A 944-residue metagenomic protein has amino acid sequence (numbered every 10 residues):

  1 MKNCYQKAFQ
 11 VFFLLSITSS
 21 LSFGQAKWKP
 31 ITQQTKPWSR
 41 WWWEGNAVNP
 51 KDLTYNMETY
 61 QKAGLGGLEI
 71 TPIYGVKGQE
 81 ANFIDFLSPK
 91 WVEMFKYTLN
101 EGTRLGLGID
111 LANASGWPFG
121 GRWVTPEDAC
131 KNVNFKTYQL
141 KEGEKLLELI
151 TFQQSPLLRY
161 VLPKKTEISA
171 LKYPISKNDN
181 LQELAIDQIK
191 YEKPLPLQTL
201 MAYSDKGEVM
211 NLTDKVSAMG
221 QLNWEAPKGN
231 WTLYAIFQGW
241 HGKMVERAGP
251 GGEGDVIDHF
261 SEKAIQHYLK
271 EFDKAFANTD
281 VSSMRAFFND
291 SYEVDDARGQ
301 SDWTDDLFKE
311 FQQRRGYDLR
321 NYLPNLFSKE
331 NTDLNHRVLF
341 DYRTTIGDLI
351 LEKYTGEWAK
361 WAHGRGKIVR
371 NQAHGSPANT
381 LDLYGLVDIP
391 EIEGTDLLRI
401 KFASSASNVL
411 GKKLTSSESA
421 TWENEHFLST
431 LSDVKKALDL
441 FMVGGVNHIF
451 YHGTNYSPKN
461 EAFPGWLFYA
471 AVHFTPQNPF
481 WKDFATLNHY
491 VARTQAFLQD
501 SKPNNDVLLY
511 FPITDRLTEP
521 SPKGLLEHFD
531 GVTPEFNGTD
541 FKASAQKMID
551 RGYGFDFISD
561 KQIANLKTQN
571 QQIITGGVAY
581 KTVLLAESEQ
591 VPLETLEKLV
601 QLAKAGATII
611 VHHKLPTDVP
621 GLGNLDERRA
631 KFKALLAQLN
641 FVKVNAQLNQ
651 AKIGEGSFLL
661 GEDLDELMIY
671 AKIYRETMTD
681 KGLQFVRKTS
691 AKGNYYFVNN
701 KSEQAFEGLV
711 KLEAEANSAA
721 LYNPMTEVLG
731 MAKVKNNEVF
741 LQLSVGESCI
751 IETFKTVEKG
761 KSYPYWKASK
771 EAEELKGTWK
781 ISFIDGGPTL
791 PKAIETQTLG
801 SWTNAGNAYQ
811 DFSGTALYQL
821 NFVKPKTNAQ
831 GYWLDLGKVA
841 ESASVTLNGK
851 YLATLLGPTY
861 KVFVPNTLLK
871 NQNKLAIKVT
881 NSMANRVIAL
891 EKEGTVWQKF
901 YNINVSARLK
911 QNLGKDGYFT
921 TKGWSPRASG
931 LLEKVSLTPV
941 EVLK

Functional and structural regions predicted by a protein language model:
M1-A26: Bacterial Sec-dependent N-terminal signal peptides
S22-K274, N278-M284, L931, T938-K944: Mature N-terminal, pre-catalytic/accessory segment of carbohydrate-active enzymes
W38, W43, N49, T54 (+11 more regions): Carbohydrate-binding surfaces of carbohydrate-active enzymes
W117-G120, V124, Q139-E142, L158-K193 (+3 more regions): An acidic-aromatic loop/edge-strand motif
A202, I573, A651, A843-G849: Short aromatic-centered micro-motifs
Q221-W224, E738-L741, K861-T867: Exposed aromatic-hydrophobic patches
Q571, A586, E594-E597, V611 (+3 more regions): C-terminal structured "cap/appendage" subdomains that terminate the fold
F822-N848, L855-L856, L875-V879: Aromatic-lined ligand-binding clefts that engage carbohydrates, nucleic acids, or primary amines
